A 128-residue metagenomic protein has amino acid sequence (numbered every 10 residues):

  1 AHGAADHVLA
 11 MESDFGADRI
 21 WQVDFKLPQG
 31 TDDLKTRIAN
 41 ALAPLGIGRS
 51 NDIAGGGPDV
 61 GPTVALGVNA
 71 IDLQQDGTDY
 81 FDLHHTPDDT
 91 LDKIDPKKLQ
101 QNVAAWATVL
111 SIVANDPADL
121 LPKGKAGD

Functional and structural regions predicted by a protein language model:
A1-D82: Metal-dependent peptidase/peptidase-like ectodomains
Y80-D128: His/Asp/Glu-rich mid-to-C-terminal helical/loop segments that flank catalytic regions of hydrolases
